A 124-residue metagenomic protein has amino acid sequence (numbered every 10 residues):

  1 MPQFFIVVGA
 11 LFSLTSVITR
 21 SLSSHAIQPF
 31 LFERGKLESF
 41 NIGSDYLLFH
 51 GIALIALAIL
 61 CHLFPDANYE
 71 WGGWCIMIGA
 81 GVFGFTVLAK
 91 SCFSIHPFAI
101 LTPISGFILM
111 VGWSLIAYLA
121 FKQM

Functional and structural regions predicted by a protein language model:
M1-M124: Polytopic transmembrane helical bundles with strong interfacial aromatic enrichment
